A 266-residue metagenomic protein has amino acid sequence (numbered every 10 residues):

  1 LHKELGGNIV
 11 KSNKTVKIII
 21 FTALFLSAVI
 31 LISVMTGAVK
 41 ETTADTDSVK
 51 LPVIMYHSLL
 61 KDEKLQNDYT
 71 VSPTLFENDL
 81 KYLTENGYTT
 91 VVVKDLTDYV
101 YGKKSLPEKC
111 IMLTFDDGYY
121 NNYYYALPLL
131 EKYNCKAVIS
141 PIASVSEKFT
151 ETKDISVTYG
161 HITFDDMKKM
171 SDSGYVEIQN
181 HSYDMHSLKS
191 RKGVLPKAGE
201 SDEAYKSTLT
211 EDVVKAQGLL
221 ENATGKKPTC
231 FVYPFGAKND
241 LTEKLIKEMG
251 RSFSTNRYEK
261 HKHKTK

Functional and structural regions predicted by a protein language model:
L1-I9: Short, Lys/Arg-enriched N-terminal segments with co-localized hydrophobic residues within the first ~10-30 amino acids
K17-F25, V29-I111, R257-K260, K264-K266: N-terminal pre-catalytic segment of deacetylase/amide-hydrolase enzymes
I54, S58-K61, Q66, K109-I111 (+1 more regions): Metal-dependent polysaccharide deacetylase catalytic core of the NodB/CE4 family, i.e., the active-site-bearing domain
T74-K81, E85, Y124, P128 (+6 more regions): Solvent-exposed, polar/charged alpha-helical surfaces in well-ordered, non-transmembrane soluble domains, broadly
D95-L96, T114-Y119, K132-C135: Substrate-binding cleft of extracellular glycoside hydrolase catalytic domains
Y99, E108, T114, N121-A126: Membrane-embedded segments
Y120-N122, M185-S187, F235-D240, H261-H263: Active-site environment of divalent metal-dependent phosphoester hydrolases
I142, N222-P228, A237-K266: His/Asp/Glu-enriched short active-site or ligand-binding loop at hydrolase and phosphoryl-transfer sites
